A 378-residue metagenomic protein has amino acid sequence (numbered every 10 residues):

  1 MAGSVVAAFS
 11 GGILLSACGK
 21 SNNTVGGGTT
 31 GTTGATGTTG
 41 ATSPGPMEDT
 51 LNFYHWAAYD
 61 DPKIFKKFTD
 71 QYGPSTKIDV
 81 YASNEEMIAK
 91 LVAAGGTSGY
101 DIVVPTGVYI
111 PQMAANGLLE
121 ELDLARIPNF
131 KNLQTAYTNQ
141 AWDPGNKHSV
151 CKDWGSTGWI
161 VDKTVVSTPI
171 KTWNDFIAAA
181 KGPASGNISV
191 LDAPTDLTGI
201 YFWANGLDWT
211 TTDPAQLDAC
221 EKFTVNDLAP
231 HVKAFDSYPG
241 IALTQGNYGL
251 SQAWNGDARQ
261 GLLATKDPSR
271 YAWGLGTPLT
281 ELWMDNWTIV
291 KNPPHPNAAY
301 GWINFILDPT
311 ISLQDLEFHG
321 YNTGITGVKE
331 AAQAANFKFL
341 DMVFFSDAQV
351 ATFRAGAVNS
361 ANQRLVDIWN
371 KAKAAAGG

Functional and structural regions predicted by a protein language model:
M1-G19: N-terminal export signals
C18-T29: Bacterial lipoprotein signal-peptidase II cleavage site
G37-Q112: Early extracytoplasmic/lumenal segment of secretory-pathway proteins
S98-P105, E120-V161, G186-I188: A structural signal for short loop-to-beta-strand junctions that line the ligand-binding cleft of periplasmic/secreted
E120-K131, S149, P268-E281, V290-P293: Short beta-strand->loop
S189-A193, L197, Y201, D208-G276: Ligand-binding pocket segment of bilobal, Venus flytrap-like solute-binding proteins
I241, S346-G378: Conserved C-terminal helix/tail region of periplasmic/extracytoplasmic solute-binding proteins
D285, V290-V350: Mature extracytoplasmic/periplasmic domains
